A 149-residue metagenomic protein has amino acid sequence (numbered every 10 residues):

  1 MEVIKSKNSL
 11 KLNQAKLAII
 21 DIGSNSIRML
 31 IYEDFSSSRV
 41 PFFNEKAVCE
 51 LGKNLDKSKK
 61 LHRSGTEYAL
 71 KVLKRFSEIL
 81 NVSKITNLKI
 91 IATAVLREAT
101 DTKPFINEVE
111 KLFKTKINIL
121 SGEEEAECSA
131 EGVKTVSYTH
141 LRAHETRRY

Functional and structural regions predicted by a protein language model:
M1-K16, I20: Non-catalytic pre-domain segments flanking phosphatase-related domains
I27-S64: Short glycine-rich, Thr/Ser-proximal phosphate-binding strand/loop in the N-terminal lobe of ATP-dependent enzymes
Y68-I79: Short, well-ordered amphipathic alpha-helical segments that serve as non-catalytic structural scaffolds within diverse
I79-E108: Short beta-strand-loop/turn "lid" adjacent to the catalytic site in phosphate-handling enzymes
K116-A126: A short, structured active-site edge motif that brings together acidic residues
T139-T146: Conserved small/polar residues in nucleotide/adenosyl-binding loops
